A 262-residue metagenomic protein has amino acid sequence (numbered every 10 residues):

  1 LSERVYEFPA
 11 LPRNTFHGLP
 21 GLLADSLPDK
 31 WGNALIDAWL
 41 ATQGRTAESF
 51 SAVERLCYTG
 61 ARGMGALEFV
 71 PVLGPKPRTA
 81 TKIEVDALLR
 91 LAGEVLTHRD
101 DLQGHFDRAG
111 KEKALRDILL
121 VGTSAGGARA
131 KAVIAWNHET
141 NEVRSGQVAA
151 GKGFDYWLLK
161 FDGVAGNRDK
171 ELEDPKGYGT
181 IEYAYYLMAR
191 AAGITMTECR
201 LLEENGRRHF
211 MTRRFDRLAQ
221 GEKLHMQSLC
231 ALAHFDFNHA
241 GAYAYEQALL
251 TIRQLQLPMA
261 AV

Functional and structural regions predicted by a protein language model:
L1-V262: Phosphate/dinucleotide-binding and metal-coordinating scaffold of catalytic cores in nucleotide-dependent enzymes
